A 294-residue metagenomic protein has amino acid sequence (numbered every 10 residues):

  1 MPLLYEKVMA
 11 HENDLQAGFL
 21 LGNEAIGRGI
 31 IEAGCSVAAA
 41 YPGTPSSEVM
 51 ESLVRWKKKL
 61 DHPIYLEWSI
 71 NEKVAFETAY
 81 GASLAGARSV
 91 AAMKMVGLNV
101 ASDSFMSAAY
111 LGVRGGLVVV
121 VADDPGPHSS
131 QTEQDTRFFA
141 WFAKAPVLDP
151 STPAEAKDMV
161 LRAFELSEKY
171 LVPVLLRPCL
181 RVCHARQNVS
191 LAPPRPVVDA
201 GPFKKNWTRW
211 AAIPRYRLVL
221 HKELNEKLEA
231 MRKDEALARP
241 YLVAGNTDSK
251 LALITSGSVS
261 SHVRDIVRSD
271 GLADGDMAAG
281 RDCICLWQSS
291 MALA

Functional and structural regions predicted by a protein language model:
P2-N23, P150-A294: Flexible, low-complexity linker and terminal segments
P2-P153, D158, C179-R181, G245-K250 (+3 more regions): Thiamine diphosphate
